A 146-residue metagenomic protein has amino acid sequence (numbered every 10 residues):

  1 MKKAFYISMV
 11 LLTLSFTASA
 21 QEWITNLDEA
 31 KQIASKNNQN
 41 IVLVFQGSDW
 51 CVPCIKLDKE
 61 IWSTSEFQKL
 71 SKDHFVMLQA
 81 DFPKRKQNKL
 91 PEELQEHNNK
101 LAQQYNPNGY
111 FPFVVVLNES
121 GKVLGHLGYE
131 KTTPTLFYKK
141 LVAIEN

Functional and structural regions predicted by a protein language model:
M1-E22: Bacterial Sec-dependent N-terminal signal peptides
W23-I24, F67-E96: Thiol-based oxidoreductase modules, predominantly thioredoxin-like and allied folds used for disulfide exchange
I24-I41, S71: A short beta-strand-turn-helix
N37-C51: Short active-site neighborhood of thiol/selenol oxidoreductases, capturing the structured segment around
V42-L43, M77, V114: Hydrophobic beta-strand anchors of alpha/beta hydrolase catalytic cores
S48-C51, I61, F82-K86, G109 (+2 more regions): Solvent-exposed loop/turn segments at secondary-structure junctions within structured extracellular/periplasmic domains
C54-L70: Typically the conserved alpha-helix immediately C-terminal to a functionally engaged Cys/Sec in thioredoxin-like
Q104, N108-N146: Non-catalytic, surface beta->alpha helical segment in thiol-disulfide oxidoreductase systems
